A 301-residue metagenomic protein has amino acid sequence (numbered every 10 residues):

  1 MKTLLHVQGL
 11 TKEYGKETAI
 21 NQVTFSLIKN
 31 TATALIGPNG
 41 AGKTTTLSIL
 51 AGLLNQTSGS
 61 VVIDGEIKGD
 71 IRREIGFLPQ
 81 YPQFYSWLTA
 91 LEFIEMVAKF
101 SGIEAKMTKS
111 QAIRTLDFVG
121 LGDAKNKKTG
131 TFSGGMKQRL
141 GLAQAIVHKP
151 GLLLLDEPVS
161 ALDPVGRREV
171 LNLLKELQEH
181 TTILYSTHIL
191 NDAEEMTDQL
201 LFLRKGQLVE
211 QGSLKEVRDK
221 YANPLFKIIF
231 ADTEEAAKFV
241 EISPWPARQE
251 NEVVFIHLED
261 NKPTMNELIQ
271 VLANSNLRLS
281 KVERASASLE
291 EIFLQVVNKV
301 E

Functional and structural regions predicted by a protein language model:
A51, G59-R73: Conserved ABC transporter NBD signature motif
E95, K99, K106-A124: Conserved ABC ATPase "signature" region
K128-F132: Conserved ABC ATPase signature
V147-G151: A short, proline-enriched helix->beta-strand linker immediately N-terminal to the Walker B motif in ABC-type P-loop
L153-E157: Catalytic Walker B motif of ABC-type/P-loop ATPase nucleotide-binding domains
P224-V296, V300-E301: Short, charged/small-residue-rich alpha-helical element at the C-terminal edge of ABC transporter nucleotide-binding
